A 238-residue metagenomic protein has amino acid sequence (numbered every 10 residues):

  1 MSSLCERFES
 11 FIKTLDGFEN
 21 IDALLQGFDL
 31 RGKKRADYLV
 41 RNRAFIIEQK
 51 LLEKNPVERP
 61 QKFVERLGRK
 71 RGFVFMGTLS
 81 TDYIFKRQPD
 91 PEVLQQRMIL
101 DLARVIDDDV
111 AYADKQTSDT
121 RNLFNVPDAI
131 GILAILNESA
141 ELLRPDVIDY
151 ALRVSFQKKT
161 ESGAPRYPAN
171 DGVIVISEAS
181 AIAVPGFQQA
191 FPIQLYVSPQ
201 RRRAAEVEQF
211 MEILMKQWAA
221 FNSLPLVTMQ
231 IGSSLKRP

Functional and structural regions predicted by a protein language model:
M1-F28, R41, P60-L67, D82-P89: Acidic-basic catalytic patches of nuclease active cores, encompassing PD-(D/E)XK and other metal-cofactor nuclease
S3, N20, E48, S80 (+6 more regions): Serine/threonine-rich low-complexity intrinsically disordered regions
K34: Beta-rich catalytic cores
L39-I47: Active-site beta-strand-loop-beta-strand hairpin of nuclease catalytic cores that positions key catalytic residues
L52-P192, A220-N222, K236-R237: Metal-dependent nuclease catalytic core centered on acidic motifs
A190-P238: Charge-dense, extended regions
